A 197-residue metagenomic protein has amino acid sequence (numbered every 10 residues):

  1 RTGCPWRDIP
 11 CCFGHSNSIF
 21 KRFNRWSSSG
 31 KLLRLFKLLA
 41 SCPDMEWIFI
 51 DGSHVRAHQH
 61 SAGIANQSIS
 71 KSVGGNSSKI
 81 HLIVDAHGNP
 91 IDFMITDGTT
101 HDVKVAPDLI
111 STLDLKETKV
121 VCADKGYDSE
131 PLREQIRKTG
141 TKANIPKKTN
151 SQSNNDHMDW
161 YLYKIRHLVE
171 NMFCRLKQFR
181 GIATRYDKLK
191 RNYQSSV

Functional and structural regions predicted by a protein language model:
R1-V197: Short alpha-helical elements
